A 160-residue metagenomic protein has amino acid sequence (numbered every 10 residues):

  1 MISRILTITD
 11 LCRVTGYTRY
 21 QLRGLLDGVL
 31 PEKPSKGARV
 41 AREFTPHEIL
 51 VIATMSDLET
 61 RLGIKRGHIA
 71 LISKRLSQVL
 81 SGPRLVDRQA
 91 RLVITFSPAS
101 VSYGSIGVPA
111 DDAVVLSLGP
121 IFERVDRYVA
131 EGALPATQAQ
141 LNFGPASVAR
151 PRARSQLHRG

Functional and structural regions predicted by a protein language model:
M1-L25: Polyanion-binding surface elements
Y17-V40: Major-groove DNA-recognition helix of helix-turn-helix-type DNA-binding domains
L30, T60, L80-R84: Short alpha-helix boundary/capping elements
R42-T45: Basic, short loop/linker segments at the boundary and entry of helix-turn-helix/winged-helix-like folds
H47-V79: A short, Lys/Arg-enriched interface patch at domain edges and termini
K74-G160: Low-complexity intrinsically disordered segments
